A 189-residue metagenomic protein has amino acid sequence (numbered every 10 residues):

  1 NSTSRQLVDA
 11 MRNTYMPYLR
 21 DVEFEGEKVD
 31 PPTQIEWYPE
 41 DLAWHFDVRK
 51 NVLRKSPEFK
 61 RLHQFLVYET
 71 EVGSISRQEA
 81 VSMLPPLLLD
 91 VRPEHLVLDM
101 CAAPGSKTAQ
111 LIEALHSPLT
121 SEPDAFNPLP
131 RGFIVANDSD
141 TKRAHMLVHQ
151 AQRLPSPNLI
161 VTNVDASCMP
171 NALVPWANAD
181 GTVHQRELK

Functional and structural regions predicted by a protein language model:
N1-K189: S-adenosylmethionine
